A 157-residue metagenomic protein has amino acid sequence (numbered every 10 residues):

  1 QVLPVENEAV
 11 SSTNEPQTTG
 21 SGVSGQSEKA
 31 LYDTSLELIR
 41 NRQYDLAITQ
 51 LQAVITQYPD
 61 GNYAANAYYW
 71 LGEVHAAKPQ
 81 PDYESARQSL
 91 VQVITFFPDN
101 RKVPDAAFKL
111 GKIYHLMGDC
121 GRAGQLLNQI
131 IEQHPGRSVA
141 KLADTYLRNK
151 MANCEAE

Functional and structural regions predicted by a protein language model:
Q1-T34, L38-I39: Acidic, proline-/serine-/threonine-rich low-complexity intrinsically disordered segments
N41, K78-Q80, M117, C154: Structural motif corresponding to the intra-repeat A-B loop/turn of tetratricopeptide repeats
Q57-Y63, P81, T95-K102, M117 (+1 more regions): Short solvent-exposed coil/turn linkers within tandem alpha-helical repeat scaffolds
